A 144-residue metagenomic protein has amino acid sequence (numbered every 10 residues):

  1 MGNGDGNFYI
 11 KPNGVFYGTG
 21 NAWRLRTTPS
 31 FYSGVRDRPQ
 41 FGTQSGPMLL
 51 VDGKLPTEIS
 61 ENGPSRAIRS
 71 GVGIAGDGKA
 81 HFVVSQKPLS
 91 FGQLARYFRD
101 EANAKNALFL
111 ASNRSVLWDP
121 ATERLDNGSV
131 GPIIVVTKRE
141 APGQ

Functional and structural regions predicted by a protein language model:
M1-Q144: Gly/Ser/Thr/Pro-rich low-complexity, intrinsically disordered segments
